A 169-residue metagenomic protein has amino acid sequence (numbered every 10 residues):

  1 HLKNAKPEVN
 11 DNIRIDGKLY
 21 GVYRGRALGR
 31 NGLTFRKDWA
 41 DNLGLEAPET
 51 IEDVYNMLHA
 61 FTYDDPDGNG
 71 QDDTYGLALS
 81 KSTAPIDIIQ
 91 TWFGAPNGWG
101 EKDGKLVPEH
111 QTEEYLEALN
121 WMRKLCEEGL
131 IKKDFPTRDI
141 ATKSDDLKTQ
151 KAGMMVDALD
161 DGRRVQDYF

Functional and structural regions predicted by a protein language model:
H1-F169: Extracytoplasmic/secretory soluble proteins
